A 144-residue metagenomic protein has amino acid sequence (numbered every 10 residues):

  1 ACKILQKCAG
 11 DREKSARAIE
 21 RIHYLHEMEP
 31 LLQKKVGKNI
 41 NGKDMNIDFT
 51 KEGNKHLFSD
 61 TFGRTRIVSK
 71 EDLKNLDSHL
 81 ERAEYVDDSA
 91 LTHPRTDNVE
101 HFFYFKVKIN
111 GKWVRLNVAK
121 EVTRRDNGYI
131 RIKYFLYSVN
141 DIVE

Functional and structural regions predicted by a protein language model:
A1-E144: Ribonuclease/tRNase effector modules and their secretory precursors
